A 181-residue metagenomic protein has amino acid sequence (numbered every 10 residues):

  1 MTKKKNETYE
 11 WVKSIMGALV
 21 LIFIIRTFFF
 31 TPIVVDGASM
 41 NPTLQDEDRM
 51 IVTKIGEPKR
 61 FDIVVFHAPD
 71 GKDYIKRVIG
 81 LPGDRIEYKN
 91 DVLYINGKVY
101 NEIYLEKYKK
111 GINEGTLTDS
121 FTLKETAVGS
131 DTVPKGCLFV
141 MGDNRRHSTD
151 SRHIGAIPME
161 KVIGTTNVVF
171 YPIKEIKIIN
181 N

Functional and structural regions predicted by a protein language model:
T2-T8, I24, F28, D46-N181: Soluble "head" domains of membrane/secretory-pathway proteins
K13-F28: Hydrophobic membrane-insertion alpha-helices, especially the h-region of bacterial N-terminal signal peptides
I24-N41: Aromatic-capped interface at the extracytoplasmic side of an N-terminal signal-anchor transmembrane helix
